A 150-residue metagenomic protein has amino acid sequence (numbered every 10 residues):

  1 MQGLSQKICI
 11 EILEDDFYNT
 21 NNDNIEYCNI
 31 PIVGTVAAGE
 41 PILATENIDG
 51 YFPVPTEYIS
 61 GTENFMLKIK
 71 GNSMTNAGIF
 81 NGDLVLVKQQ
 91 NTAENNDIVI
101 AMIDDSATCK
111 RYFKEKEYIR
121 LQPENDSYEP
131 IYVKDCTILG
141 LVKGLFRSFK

Functional and structural regions predicted by a protein language model:
M1-T75, A107, Y118, R147-K150: Short, positionally conserved secondary-structure boundary motifs
C28, K114-K150: Glycine- and charge-enriched low-complexity intrinsically disordered segments
G82-D83, D97: Structural motif
L86-V87, I100: Hydrophobic beta-strand signal
N95-C109, F113-Y118: Short, compositionally biased
